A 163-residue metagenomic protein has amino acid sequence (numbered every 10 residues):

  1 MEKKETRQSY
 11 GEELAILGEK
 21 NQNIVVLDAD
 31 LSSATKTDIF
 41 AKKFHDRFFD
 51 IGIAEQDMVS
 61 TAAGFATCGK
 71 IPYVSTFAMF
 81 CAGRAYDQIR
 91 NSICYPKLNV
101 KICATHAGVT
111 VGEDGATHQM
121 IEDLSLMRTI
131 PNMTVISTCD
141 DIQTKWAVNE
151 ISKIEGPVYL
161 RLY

Functional and structural regions predicted by a protein language model:
M1-Y163: Thiamine diphosphate
